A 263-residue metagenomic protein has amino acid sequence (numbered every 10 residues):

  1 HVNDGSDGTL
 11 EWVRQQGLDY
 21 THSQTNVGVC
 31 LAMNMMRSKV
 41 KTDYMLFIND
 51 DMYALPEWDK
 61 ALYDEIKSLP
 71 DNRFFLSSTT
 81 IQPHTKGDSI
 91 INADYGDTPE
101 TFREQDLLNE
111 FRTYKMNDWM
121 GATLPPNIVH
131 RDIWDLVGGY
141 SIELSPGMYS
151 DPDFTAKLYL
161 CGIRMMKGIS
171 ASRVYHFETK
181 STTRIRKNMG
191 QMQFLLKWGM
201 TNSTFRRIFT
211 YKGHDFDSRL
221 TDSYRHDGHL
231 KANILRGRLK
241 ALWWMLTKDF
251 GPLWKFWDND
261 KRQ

Functional and structural regions predicted by a protein language model:
H1-E11: A conserved acidic beta->alpha catalytic loop
S23-V40: Glycine-rich, basic loop-to-helix element that forms the pyrophosphate-binding segment of sugar-nucleotide handling
M45: Short aromatic/hydrophobic "clamp" motif used to bind/position activated sugar donors
P56-G96: Conserved donor NDP-sugar-binding/catalytic core segment of glycosyltransferases
I81, S145, K167-I185, Q193: Active-site donor/metal-binding and catalytic loop motifs of nucleotide-sugar-dependent glycosylation enzymes
Y95-M120: Short, flexible, basic/aromatic active-site loop/helix in glycosyltransferases
M120-G138, L144-S172: A short, conserved alpha-helix in the catalytic core of glycosyltransferases
R186-M192, L196, I208-Q263: Non-catalytic, C-terminal membrane-associated alpha-helical segments of glycosyltransferases
